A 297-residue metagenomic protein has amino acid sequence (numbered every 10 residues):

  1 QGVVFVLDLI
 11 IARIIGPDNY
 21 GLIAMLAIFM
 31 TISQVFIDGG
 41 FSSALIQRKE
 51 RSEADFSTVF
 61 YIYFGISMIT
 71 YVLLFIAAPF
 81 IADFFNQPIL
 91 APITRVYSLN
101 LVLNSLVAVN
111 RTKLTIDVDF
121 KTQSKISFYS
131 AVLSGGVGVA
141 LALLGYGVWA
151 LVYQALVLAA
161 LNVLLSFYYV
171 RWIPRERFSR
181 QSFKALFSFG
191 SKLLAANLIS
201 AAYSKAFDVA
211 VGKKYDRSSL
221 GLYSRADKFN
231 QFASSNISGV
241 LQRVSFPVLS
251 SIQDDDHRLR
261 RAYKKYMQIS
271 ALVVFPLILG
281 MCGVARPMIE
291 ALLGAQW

Functional and structural regions predicted by a protein language model:
Q1-F41, I62-A78, R95, N100 (+3 more regions): Signature of the first transmembrane helix
Q1-V4, D38, S43-I46, E50-Y61 (+6 more regions): N-terminal membrane topogenesis motif
F5-N19, A82-F84, A142, A201-F232 (+2 more regions): Helix-terminus/linker motif at the lipid-water interface of multi-pass membrane proteins
D18-G21, S57, P88-A91, K121 (+4 more regions): Residues that define the loop-to-transmembrane-helix transition and helix capping in multi-pass membrane transporters
V35-E53, T115-I116, A226, N230-V274: Helix-loop junctions and terminal segments of transmembrane helices in multi-pass membrane transport/translocation
S42, V109-I116, F120, A140-V148 (+1 more regions): C-terminal transmembrane helix end/exit motif
Y61-N86, P92, G136-A140, L144 (+1 more regions): Alpha-helical transmembrane segments of multi-pass membrane transport and lipid-handling proteins
K121, L164-V209, K213, S218-S219 (+1 more regions): Interhelical loop/hinge segments that connect adjacent transmembrane helices in multipass membrane
